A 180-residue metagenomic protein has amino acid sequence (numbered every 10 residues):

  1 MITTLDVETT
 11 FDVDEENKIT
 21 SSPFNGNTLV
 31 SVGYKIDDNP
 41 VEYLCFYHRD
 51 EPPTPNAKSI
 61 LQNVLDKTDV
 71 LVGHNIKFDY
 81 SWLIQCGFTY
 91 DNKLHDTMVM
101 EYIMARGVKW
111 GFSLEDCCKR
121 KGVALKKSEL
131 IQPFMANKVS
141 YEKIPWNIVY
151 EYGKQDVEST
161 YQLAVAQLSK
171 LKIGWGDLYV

Functional and structural regions predicted by a protein language model:
M1-F112: Conserved RNase H-like, two-metal-ion catalytic cores of nucleic-acid enzymes
V7, R106-G111, K121-L125, D156-T160 (+1 more regions): Short secondary-structure junctions and interdomain/linker hinges
N27, N56, F78, H95 (+4 more regions): Generic recognition of stable, solvent-exposed alpha-helical segments in well-folded globular domains
Y43-R49, C118, I173-V180: Short alpha-helical "patches" and their helix-cap loops
V64-K67, W82, C86, I103 (+3 more regions): Generic, well-ordered alpha-helical scaffold segments in large soluble proteins
V72, K127-S128: Acidic/polar loop patches that form or flank catalytic/metal-binding clefts of enzymes that bind anionic ligands
T89-N92, Q132-V180: Mixed-charge, glycine-rich, non-catalytic linkers/tails in nucleic-acid processing enzymes
L94-A124, I131-V139, V149, G153: Short alpha-helix plus adjacent loop in nuclease-associated cores
